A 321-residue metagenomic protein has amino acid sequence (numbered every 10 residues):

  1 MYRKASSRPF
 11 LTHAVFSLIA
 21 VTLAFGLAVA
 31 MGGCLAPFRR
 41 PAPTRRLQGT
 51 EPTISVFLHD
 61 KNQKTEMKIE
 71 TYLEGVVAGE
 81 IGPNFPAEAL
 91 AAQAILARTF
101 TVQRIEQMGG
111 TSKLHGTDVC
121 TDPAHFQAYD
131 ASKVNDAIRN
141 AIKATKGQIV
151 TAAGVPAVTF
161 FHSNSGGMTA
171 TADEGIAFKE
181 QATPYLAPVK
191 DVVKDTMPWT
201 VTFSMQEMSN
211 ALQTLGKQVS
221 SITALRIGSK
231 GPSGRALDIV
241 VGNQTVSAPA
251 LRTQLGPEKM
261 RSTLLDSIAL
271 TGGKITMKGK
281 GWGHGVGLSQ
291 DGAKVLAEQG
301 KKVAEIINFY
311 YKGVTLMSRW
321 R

Functional and structural regions predicted by a protein language model:
M1-R321: Conserved, single-site charged/polar hotspot
